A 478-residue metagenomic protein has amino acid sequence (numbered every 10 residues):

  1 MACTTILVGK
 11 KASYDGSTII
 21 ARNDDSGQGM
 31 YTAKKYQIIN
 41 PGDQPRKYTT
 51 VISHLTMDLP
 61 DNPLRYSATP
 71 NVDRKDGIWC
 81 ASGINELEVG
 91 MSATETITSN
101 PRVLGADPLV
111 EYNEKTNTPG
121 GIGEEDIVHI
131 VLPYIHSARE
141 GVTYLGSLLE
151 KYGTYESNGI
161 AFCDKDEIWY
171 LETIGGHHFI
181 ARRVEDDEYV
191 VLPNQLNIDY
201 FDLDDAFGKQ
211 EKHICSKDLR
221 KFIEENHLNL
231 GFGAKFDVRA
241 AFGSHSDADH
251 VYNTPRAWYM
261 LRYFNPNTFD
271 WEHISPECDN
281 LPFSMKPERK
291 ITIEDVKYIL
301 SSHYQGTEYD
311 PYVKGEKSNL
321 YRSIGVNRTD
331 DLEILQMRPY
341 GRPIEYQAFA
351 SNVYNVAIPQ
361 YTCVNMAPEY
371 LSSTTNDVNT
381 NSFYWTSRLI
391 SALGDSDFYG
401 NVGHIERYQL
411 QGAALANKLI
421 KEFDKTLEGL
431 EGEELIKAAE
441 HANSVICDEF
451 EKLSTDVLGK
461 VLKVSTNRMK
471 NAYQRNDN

Functional and structural regions predicted by a protein language model:
A2-E124, Y144-D270: A contiguous strand-loop segment
V128-Y134: Short, well-ordered beta-strand elements within core beta-sheets of diverse protein domains
Y134-E140: Short, charged, surface-exposed loops that flank catalytic or proteolytic processing sites
S137, T154-N158, Y309: Intrinsically disordered or highly flexible coil/loop and linker segments, enriched in small and charged/polar residues
G141-E150, V296-L300: Short, well-structured alpha-helical segments that form the helix of a local strand-helix-strand
K221-Y340: Glycine-rich, aromatic-lined ligand/substrate-binding cores of catalytic and carbohydrate-binding domains
Y309-G432: Substrate-recognition/cap regions that form aromatic- and gly/pro-loop-enriched pockets for small-molecule ligands
Q411-N478: Histidine-centered catalytic/metal-binding microenvironments
